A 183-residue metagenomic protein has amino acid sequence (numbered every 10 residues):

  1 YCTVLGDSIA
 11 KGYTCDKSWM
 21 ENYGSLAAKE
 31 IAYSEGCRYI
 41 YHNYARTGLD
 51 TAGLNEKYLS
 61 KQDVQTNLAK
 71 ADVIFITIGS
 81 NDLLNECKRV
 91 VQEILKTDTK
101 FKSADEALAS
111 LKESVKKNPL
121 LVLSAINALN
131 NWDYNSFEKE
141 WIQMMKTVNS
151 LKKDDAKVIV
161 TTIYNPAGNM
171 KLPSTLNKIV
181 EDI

Functional and structural regions predicted by a protein language model:
Y1-A45, V64-Q65: Serine-esterase "nucleophile elbow" of acetyl-processing enzymes
T3, E21, G48, D98-D105: Low-complexity, intrinsically disordered regions enriched in charged/polar residues
L5-D7, N43-L49, T77-S80, T161-N165: Active-site-proximal beta-strand/loop segments in catalytic clefts of secreted hydrolases
Y13-K17, L54-N55, E86-R89, K171-L172: Short, solvent-exposed loop/turn and secondary-structure capping segments
G48-S60: Structural motif
S60-I183: Alpha-helical cap/lid subdomain in secreted, periplasmic, or secretory-pathway luminal O-acyl-processing enzymes
